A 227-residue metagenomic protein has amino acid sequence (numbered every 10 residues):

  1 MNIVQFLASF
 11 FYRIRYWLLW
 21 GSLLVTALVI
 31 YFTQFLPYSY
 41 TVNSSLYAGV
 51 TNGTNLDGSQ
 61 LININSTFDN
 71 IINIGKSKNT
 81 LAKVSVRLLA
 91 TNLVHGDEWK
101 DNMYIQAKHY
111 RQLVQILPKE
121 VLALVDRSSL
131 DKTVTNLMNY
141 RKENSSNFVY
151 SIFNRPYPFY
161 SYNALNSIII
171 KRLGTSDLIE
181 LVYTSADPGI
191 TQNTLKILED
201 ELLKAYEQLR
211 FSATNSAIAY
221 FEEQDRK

Functional and structural regions predicted by a protein language model:
M1-K227: Hydrophobic and amphipathic membrane-targeting/association helices
